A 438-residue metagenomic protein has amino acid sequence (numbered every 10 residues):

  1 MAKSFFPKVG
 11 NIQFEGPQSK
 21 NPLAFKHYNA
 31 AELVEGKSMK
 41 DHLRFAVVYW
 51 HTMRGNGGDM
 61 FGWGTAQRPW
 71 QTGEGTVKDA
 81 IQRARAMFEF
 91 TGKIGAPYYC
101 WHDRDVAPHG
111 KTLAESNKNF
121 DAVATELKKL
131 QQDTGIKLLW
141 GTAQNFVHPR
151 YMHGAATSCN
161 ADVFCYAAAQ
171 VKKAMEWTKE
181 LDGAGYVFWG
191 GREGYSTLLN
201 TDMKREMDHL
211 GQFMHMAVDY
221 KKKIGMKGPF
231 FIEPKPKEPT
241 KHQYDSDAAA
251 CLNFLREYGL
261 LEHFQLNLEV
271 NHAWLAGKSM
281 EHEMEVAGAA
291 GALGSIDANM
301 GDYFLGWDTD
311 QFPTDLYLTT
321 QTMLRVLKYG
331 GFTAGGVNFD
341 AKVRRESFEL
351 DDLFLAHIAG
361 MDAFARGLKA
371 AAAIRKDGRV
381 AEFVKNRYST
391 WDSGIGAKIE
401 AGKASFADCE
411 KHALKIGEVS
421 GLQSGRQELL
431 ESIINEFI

Functional and structural regions predicted by a protein language model:
M1-W70, I433: N-terminal basic, low-complexity leaders that serve as flexible interaction/assembly modules and, when applicable, as
A31-V34, Q82-F90, I94-Y98, V106-L266 (+5 more regions): Active-site acidic/histidine proton-transfer and metal-coordination neighborhood in alpha/beta enzyme cores
D41-F45, P97, A292: A generic secondary-structure signal marking the coil-to-beta-strand transition
D41-G73, A143-S158, G190-T197: N-terminal small/glycine-rich loop or linker at the start of catalytic domains across soluble metabolic enzymes
W50-A80, G95-A114: N-terminal substrate-binding region of glycoside hydrolase catalytic domains
W50-T52, D103-V106, A143-F146, G191-E193 (+4 more regions): Active-site beta-loop-alpha junctions enriched in small/polar residues
G57-I81, T201-M207, K241-L252, W274-D362: Gly/Pro-rich active-site loop or hairpin
G291, L305, D310-I438: Flexible, acidic glycine-rich loops studded with aromatic residues
